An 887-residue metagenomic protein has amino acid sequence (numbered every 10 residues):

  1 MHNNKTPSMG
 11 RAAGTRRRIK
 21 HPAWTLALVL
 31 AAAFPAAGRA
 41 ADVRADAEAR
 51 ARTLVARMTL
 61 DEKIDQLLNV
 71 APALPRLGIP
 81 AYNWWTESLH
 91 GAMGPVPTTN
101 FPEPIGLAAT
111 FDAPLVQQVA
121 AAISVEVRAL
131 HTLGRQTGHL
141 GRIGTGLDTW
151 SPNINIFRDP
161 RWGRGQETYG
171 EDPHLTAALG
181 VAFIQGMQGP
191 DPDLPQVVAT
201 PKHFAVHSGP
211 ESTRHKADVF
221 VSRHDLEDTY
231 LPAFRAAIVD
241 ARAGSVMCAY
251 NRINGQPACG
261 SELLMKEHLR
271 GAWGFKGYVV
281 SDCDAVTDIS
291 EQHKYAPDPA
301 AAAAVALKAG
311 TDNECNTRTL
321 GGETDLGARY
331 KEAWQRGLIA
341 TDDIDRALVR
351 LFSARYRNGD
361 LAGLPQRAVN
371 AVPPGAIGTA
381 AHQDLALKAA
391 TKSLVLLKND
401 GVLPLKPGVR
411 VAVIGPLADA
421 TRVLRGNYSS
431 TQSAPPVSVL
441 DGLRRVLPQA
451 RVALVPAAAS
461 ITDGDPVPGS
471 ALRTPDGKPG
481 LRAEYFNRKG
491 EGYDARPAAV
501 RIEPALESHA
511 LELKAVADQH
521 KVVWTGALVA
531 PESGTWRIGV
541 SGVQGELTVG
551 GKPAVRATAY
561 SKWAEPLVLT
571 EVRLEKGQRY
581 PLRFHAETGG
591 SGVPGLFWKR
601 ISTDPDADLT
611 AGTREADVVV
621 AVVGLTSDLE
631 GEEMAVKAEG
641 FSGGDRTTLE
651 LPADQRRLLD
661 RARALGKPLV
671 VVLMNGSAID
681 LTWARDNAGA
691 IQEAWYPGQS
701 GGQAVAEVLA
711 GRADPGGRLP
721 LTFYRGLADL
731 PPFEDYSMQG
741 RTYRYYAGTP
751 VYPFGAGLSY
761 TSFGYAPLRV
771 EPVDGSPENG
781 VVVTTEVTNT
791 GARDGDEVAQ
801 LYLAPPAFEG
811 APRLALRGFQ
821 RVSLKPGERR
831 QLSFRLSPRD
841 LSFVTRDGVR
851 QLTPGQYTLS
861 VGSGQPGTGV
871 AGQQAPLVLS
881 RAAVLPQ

Functional and structural regions predicted by a protein language model:
H2, S8, G38-S842, T853-V861 (+1 more regions): Glycoside hydrolase catalytic-domain context in secreted enzymes
N4-T25: Bacterial N-terminal signal peptides that target proteins for export
T25-A33: Bacterial N-terminal signal peptides
S837-Q887: Terminal connector regions
